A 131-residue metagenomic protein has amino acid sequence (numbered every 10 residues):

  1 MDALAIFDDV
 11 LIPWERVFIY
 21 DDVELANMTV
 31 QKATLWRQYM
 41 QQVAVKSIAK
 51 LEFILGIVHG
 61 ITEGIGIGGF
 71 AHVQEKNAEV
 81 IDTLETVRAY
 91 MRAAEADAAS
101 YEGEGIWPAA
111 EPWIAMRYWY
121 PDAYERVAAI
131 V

Functional and structural regions predicted by a protein language model:
D2-L84: Glycine-rich beta->alpha junctions and the first turn(s) of the following alpha-helix
Y20, Y39, Y90, Y101 (+2 more regions): Sequence-level detector for tyrosine residue identity
A33, G103-E104: Alpha-helix boundary/capping detector
H59-G68, M91-E102: Secondary-structure edge/capping motif, primarily at the C-terminal ends of alpha-helices and the immediately following
H72-T83, G105-R117: Alpha-helical scaffold segments that form or flank carboxylate-/histidine-based iron centers
A78-S100, D122: Loop-to-helix element that buttresses phosphate recognition and phosphoryl-transfer chemistry
E111-V131: Alpha-helix capping/hinge segments and adjacent helical runs
